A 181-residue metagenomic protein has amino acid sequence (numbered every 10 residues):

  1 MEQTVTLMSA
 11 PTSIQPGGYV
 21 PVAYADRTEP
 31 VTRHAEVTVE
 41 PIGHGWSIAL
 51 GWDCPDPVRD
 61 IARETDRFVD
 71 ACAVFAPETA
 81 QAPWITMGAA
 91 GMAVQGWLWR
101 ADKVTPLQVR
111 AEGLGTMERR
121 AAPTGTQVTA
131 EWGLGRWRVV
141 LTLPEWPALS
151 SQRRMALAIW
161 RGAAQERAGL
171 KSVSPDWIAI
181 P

Functional and structural regions predicted by a protein language model:
M1-P16, R63-K103, W146-P181: Acidic/polar low-complexity flexible segments
A25-V31, W132: Extracellular beta-rich ligand/substrate-recognition surface
P30-E36, S47: Early extracytoplasmic/domain-onset interaction patches
V31-R33, F68, A122-T124: Residues that act as N-cap/strand-start positions at coil-to-secondary-structure junctions
A35-T38, G125-W132: Beta-strand-rich interaction surfaces with strong enrichment in secreted/lumenal proteins
E40-G45, T79, W132-R136, W146-Q152: A short, structured loop/turn motif at beta-sheet edges
H44-C54, W137-L143: Short, well-ordered beta-strand segments enriched in hydrophobic/aromatic residues
D53-A62, E145: Short amphipathic, basic-aromatic surface patches that mediate peripheral association with negatively charged
